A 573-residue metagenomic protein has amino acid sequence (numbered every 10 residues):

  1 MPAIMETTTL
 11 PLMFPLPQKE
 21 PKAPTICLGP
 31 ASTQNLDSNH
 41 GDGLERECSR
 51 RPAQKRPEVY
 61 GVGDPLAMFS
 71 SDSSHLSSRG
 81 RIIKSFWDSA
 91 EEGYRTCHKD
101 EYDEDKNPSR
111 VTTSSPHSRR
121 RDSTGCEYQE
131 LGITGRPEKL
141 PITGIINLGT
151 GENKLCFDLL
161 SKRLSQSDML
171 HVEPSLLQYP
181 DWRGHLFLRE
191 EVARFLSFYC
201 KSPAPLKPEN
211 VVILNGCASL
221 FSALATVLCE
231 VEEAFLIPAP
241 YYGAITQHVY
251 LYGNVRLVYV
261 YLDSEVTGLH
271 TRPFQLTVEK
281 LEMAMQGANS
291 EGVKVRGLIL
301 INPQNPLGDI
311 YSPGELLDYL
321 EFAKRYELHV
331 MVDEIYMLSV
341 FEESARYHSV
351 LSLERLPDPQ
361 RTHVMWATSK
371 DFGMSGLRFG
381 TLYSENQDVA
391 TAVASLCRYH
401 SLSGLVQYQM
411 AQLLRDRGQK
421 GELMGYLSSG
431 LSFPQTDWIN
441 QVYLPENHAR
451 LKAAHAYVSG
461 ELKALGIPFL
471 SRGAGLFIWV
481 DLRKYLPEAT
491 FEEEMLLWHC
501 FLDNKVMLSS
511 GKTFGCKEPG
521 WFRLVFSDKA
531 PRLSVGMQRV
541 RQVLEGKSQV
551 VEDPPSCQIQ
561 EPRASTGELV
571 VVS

Functional and structural regions predicted by a protein language model:
P2-E127, T134-R183, F187-S573: PLP-dependent class I/II
